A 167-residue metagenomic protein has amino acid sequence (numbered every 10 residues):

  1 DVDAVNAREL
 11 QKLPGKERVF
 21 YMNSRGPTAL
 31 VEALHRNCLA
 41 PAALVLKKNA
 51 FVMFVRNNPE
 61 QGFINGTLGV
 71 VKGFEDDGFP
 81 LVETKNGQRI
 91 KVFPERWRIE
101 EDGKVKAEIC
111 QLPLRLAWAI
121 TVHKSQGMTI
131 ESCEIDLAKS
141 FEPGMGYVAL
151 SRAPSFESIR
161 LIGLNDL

Functional and structural regions predicted by a protein language model:
D1-L167: RecA-like helicase/translocase P-loop NTPase motor core
